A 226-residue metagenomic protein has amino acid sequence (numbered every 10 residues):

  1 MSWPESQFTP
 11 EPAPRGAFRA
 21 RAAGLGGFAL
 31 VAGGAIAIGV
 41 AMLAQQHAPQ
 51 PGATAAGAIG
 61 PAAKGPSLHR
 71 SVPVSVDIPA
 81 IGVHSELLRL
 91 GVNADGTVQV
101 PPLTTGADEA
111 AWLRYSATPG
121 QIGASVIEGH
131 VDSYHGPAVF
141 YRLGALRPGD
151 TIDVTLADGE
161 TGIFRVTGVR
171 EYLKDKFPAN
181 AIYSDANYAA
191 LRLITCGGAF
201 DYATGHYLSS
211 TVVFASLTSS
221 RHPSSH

Functional and structural regions predicted by a protein language model:
M1-A23, Q50-G52: Terminal targeting segments of Actinobacterial cell-envelope proteins
R21-G33: Sec-dependent N-terminal signal peptides
A32, A37-L146, L156-E160, G168-H226: Solvent-exposed, non-transmembrane regions of membrane-associated and secreted proteins
